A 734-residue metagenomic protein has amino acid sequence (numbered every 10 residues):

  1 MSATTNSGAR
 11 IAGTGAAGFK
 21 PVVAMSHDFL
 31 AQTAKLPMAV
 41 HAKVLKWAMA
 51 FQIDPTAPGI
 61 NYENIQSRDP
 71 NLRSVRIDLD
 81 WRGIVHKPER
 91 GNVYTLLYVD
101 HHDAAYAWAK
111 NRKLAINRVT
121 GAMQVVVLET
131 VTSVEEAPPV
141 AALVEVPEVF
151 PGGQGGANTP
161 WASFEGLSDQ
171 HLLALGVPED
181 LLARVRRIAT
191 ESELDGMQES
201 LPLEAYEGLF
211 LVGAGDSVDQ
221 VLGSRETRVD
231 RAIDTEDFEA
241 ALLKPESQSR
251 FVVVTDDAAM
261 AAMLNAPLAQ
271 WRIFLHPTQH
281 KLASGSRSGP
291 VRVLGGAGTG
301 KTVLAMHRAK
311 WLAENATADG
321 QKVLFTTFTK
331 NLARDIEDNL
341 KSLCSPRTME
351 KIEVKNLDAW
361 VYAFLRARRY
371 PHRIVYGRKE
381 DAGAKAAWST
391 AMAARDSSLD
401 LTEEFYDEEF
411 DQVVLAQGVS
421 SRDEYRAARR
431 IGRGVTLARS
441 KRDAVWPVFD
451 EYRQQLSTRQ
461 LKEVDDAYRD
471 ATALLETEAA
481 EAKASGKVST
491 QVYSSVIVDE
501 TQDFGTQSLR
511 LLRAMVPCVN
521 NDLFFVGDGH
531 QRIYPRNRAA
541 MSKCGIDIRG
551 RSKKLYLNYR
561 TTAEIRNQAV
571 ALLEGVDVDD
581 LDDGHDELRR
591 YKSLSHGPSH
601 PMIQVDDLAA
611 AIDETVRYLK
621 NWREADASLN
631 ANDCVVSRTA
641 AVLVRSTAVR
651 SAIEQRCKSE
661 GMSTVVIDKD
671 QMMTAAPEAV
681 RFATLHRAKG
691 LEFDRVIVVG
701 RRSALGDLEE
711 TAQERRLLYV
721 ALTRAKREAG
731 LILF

Functional and structural regions predicted by a protein language model:
M1-R82, K87-L243, R429-G432: Basic, Lys/Arg-enriched alpha-helical interface segments
M25, L36, L201, F274-L275 (+2 more regions): Alpha-helical hairpin
Q32-K35, A269-F274, A394-S398: Short amphipathic alpha-helical boundary/capping segments
G176, I188-S192, S200-E204, L209-D216 (+2 more regions): A basic/glycine-biased coupling hinge at the interface between accessory DNA-binding modules
F238-P277, L294, L401-S494: Accessory N-terminal region flanking or inserted into the helicase ATPase core in nucleic-acid motor proteins
R272, H276-K322, F328-Y376, A438-K441 (+4 more regions): Conserved helicase motor core of SF1/SF2 NTP-dependent helicases
